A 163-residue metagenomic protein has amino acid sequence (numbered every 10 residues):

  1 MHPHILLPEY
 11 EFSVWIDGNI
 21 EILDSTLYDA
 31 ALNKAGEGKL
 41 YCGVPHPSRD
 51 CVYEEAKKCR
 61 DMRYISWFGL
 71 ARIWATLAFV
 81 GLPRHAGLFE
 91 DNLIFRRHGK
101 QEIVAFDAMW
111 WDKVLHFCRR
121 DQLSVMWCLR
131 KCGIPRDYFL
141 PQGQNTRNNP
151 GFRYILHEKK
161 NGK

Functional and structural regions predicted by a protein language model:
M1-K163: Glycosyltransferase catalytic domains, chiefly GT-A lineage
